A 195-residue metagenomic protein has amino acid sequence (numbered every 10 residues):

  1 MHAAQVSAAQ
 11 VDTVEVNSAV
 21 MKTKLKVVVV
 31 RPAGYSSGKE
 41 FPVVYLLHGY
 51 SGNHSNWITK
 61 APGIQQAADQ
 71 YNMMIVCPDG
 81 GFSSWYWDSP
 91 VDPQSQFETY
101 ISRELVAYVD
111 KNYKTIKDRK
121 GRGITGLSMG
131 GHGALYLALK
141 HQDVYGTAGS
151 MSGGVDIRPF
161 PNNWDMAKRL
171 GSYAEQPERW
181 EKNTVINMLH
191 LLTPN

Functional and structural regions predicted by a protein language model:
M1-Q5: C-terminal segment of classical bacterial N-terminal signal peptides
V6-N195: Non-catalytic cap/lid and distal C-terminal segments of serine-dependent acyl enzymes
